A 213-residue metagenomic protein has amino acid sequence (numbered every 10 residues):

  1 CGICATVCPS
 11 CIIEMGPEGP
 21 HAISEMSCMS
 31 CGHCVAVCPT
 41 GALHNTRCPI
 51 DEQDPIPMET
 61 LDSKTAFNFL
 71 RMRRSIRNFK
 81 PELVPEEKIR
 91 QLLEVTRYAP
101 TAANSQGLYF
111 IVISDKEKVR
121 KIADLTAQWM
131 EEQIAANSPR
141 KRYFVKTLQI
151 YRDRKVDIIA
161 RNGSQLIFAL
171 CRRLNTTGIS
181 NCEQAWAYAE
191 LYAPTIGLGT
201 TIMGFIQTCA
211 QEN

Functional and structural regions predicted by a protein language model:
I3-P20, H33-I50: Iron-sulfur cluster-binding cysteine motifs and their immediate structural context in ferredoxin-like electron-transfer
T6, P55-R90: Specificity-determining recognition surfaces
A22-V37, Q53-R71: Short microdomains enriched in Cys/His and/or Lys/Arg
P57, R77, L93, E117 (+1 more regions): PEST-like low-complexity intrinsically disordered regions enriched in Ser/Thr/Pro and acidic residues
L92, T96, Q165-I167, R172-N213: Small-aliphatic-rich amphipathic alpha-helix that forms the alpha element of a beta-alpha
V95-T101, L108: Non-catalytic interaction/regulatory modules that flank or connect domains
S105-Q106, A160-S164, T195-I196: Short gly/pro-enriched beta-turn/loop segments at secondary-structure junctions
V112-C182: Glycine/small-residue-rich phosphate/adenosyl-binding loop
